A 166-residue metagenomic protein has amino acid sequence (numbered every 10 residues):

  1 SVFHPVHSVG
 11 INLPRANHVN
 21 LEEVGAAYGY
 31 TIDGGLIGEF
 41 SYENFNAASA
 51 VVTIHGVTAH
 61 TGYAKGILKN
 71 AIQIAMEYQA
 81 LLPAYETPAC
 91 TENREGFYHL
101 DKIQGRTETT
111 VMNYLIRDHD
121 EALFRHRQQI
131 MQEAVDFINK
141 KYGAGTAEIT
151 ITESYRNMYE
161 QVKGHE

Functional and structural regions predicted by a protein language model:
S1-E43, Y85-T87, T91, E95-D101 (+3 more regions): Acidic/histidine-rich catalytic neighborhood of metal-dependent amide-processing enzymes
S1-I11, A48-I54, H60-T61, K65-Y85 (+1 more regions): Alpha-helical metal-binding/catalytic segments enriched in His/Glu/Asp
S8-N12, V57, G105, S154-N157: Short, internal active-site loops enriched in acidic
N20-V24, N46-A47, K69-N70, Q129-E133: Short, solvent-exposed amphipathic alpha-helical segments in soluble enzyme and RNA/protein-processing domains
A27-G29, A47-V51, T109-N113: Broad gene-expression machinery/nucleic-acid interaction feature
D33, T53-V57, R117-H119, T152: Solvent-exposed residues in well-ordered beta-strands and their adjoining turns, especially edge/terminal strands
S41-A47, I103-E108: Short glycine/proline-enriched loop/turn "hinge" motifs that connect secondary-structure elements and lie
A71-E166: Metal-dependent amide/peptide-bond hydrolase catalytic core, centered on the "pita-bread" metallohydrolase fold
